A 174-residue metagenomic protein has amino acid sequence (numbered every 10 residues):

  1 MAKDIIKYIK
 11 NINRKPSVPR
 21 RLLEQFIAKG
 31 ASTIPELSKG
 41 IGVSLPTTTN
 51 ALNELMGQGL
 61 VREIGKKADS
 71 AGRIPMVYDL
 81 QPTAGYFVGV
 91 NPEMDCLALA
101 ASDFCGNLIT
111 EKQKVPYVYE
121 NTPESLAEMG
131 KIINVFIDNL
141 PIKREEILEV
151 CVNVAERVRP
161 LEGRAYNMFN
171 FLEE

Functional and structural regions predicted by a protein language model:
M1-K39: Extreme N-terminal segment that seeds HTH/winged-HTH DNA-binding domains in transcriptional regulators
N11-P16, K29-S32, T47-N50, E54 (+1 more regions): Short glycine/proline-centered loop/turn elements that form peptide/ligand docking sites
A31-E63: N-terminal helix-turn-helix
I64-M76: Short, Lys/Arg-rich nucleic-acid/phosphate-binding segment
I74-E111: Gly/Thr-rich phosphate-binding beta-strand-loop-beta motif of the actin/hexokinase/Hsp70
Y117-E174: Glycine-rich phosphate-binding loop and adjoining helix at the ATP-binding site of ATP-dependent phosphoryl-transfer
